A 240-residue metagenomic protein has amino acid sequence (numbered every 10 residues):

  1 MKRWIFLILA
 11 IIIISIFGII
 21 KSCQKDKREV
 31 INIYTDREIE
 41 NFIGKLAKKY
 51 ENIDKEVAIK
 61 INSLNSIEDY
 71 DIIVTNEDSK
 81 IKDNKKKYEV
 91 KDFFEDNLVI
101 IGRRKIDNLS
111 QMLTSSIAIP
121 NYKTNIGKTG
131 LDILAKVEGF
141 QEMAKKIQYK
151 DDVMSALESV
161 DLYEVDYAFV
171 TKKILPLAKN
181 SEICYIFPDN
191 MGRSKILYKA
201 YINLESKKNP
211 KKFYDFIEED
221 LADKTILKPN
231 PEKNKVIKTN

Functional and structural regions predicted by a protein language model:
K2-K48, I67-N240: Exported/periplasmic ABC-transporter solute-binding proteins
I53-D69: Central regulatory/effector-binding core of bacterial HTH transcription factors
